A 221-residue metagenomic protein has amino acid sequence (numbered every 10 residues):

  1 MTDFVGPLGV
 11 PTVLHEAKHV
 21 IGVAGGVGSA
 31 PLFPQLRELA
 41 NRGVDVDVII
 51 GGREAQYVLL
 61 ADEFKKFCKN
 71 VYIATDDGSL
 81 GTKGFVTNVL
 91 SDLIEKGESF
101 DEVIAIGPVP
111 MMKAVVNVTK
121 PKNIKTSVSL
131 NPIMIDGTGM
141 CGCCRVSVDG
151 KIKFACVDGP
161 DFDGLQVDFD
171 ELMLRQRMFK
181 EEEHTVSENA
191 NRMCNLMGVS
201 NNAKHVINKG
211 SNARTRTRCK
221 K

Functional and structural regions predicted by a protein language model:
M1-I135: FNR/FR-type flavoprotein reductase catalytic core
G9, V13, N131, I135 (+3 more regions): Generic, ordered loop/turn and secondary-structure boundary motif
L14-H19, N41-D45, A61-N70, L93-E95 (+2 more regions): Iron-sulfur (Fe-S) cluster-binding modules
S29-P31, V109-P110, N131-D161, A190-H205 (+1 more regions): Local cysteine-cluster metal-coordination motifs and their immediate loop/turn environment, predominantly Fe-S cluster
V116, G139, V167-D168: Short acidic, glycine/serine/threonine-rich loops at helix termini
